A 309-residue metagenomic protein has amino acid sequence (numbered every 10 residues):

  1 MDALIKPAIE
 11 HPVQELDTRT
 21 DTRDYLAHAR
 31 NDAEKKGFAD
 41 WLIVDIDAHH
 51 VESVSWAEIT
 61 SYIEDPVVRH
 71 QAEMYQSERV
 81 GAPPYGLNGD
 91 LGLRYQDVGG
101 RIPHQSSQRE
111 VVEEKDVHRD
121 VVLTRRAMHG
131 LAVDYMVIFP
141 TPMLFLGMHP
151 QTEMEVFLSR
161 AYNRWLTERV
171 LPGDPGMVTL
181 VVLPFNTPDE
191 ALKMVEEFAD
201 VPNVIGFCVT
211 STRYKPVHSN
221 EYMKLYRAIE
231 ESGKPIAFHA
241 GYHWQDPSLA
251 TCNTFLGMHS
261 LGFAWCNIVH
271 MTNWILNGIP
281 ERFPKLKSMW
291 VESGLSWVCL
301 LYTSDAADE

Functional and structural regions predicted by a protein language model:
L4-D24: N- or domain-start disorder-to-order transition segments that initiate the globular core
D21, Y25-V80: Replace "His-x-His-based motif
I43-H50, H239-A240, L286-W297: Short acidic/histidine-rich active-site segments
S55-E58, P150, S248-T251, L300-L301: Short aromatic-enriched loop/helix-cap "lid" or pocket-rim segments at secondary-structure transitions that line
E64-D116: Aromatic- and Gly/Pro-rich amphipathic surface segment
H104-R109, K115, R119-L123, A127-H270 (+1 more regions): Active-site gating/metal-coordination segments in enzymes
N273-F283: Catalytic-core region of carbohydrate-active enzymes that cleave or remodel glycosidic bonds
Y302-E309: Conserved small/polar residues in nucleotide/adenosyl-binding loops
